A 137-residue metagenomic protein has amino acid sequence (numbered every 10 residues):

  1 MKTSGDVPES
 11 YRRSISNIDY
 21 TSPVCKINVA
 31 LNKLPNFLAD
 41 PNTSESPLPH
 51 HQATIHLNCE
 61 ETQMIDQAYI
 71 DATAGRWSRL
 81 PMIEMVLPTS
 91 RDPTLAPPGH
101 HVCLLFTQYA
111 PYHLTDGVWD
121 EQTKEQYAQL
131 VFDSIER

Functional and structural regions predicted by a protein language model:
M1-A96: Mid-domain catalytic core of redox enzymes that form a hydrophobic substrate pocket/lid adjacent to a catalytic redox
R76, P81-R137: FAD-dependent oxidoreductase catalytic-site/capping-region signature
